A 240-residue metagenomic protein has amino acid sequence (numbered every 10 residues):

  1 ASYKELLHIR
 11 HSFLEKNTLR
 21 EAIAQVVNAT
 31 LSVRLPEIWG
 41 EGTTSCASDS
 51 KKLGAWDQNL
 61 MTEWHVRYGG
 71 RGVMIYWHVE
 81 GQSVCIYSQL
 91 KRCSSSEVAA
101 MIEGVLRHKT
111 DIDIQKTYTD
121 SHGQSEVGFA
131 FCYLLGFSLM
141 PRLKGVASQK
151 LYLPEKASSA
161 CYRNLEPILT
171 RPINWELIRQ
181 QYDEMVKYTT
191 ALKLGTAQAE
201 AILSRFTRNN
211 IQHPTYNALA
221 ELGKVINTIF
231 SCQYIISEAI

Functional and structural regions predicted by a protein language model:
A1-S45: Electropositive nucleic-acid engagement tracts
L6-I9, T18-L19, W56-L60, S125-Y133 (+1 more regions): A short acidic (Asp/Glu
K52-G70: An active-site-proximal beta-strand-loop segment
V66-R107: Electropositive, glycine- and tryptophan-enriched low-complexity nucleic-acid-binding patches
E103-D111, V127-R142: Short, surface-exposed basic-aromatic patches at helix termini and helix-loop junctions that form
T117-V127, G145-K150: Acidic, metal-coordinating catalytic cores used for nucleic-acid/nucleotide bond scission and strand-transfer chemistry
G136-L139, L143-E176: Helix-centered, glycine/charged polyanion-binding patches within enzymatic domains that contact phosphate-containing
M185-I240: Charge-patterned, long linear interaction tracts outside catalytic cores
